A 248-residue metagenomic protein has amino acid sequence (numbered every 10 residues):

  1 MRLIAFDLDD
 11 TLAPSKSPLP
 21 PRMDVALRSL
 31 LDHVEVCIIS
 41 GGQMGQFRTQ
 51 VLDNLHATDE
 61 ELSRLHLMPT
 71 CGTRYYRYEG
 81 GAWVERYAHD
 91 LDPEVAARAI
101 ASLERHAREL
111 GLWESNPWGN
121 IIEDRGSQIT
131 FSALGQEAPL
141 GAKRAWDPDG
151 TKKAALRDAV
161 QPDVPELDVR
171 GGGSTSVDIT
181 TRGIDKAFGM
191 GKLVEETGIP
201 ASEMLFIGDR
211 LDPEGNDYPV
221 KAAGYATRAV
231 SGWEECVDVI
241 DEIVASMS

Functional and structural regions predicted by a protein language model:
M1, L19-P20, T180-R182, K186-S248: Mg2+-dependent phosphoryl-transfer enzymes with acidic/Ser/Thr/Gly-rich catalytic loops
R2-A5, R22-V34, A159, E196: A short, Lys/Arg-enriched amphipathic alpha-helix followed by its capping loop at the start of a domain
R2-S17, I38, L67, M190 (+1 more regions): Asp-based phosphoryl-transfer active-site loop
I4-D9, T70-G72, R125, S132-Q136: Short loop/turn segments at strand-loop or loop-helix junctions that form parts of catalytic or ligand-binding pockets
P18-W118: Active-site phosphate-binding/coordination module
M44, R74, Q136-A138, T175-S176 (+1 more regions): Short, solvent-exposed loop/turn segments at secondary-structure junctions
E109, E114-L205: Conserved acidic, metal-coordinating active-site core of Asp-based, Mg2+-dependent phosphoryl-transfer enzymes
